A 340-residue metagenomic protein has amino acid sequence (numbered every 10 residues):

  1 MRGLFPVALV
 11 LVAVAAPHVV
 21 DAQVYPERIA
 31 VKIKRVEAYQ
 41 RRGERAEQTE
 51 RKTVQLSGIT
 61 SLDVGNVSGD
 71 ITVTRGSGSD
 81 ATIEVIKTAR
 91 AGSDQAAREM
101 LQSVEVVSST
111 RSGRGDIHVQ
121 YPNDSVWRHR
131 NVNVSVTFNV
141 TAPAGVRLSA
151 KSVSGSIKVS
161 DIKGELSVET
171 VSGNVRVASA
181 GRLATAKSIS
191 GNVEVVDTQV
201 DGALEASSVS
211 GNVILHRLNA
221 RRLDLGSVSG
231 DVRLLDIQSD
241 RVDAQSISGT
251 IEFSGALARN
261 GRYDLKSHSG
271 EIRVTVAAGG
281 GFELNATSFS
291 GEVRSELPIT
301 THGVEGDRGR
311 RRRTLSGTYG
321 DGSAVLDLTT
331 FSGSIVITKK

Functional and structural regions predicted by a protein language model:
M1-K340: Intrinsically disordered, low-complexity terminal regions
